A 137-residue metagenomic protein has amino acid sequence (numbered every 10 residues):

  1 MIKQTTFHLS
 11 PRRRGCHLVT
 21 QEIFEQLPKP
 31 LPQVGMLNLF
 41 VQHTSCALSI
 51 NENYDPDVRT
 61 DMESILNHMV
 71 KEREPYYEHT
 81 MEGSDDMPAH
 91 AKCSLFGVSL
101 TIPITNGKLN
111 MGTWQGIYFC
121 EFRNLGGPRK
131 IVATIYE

Functional and structural regions predicted by a protein language model:
M1-E137: Active-site histidine-anchored catalytic micro-motif
